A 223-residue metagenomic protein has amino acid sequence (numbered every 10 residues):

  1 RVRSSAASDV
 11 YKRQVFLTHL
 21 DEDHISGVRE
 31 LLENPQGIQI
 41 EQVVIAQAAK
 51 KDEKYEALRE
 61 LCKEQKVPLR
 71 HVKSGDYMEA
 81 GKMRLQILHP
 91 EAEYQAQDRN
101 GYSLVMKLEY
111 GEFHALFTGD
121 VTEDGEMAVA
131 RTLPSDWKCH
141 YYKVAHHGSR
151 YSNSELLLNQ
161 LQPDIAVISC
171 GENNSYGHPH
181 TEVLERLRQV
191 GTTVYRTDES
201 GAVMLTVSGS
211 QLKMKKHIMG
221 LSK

Functional and structural regions predicted by a protein language model:
R1-A7, Y11: Single conserved hydrophobic/aromatic residue that forms the stacking wall/gate of nucleotide- or nucleobase-binding
K12-D23, A48-A49, Y142-H146: Metallo-beta-lactamase
H19, V43, I87, M106 (+5 more regions): Divalent metal-coordination and catalytic microenvironments
E22-P68: Active-site HxH/HxHxD metal-binding segment of metal-dependent hydrolases
D23-G27, K51-E56, A80, D124-M127 (+2 more regions): Extracytoplasmic/secreted cell-surface and envelope-processing proteins
Q42-I45, E126-A202: Cap/insert and terminal regions of metallo-dependent hydrolase folds
A49-N100, E172-K223: Binuclear metal-ion centers of metallo-dependent hydrolases, dominated by the metallo-beta-lactamase
R84-E91, V105-K107, H114-G119, Y141-K143: Active-site-proximal beta-strand elements of phosphoester/diester hydrolases
